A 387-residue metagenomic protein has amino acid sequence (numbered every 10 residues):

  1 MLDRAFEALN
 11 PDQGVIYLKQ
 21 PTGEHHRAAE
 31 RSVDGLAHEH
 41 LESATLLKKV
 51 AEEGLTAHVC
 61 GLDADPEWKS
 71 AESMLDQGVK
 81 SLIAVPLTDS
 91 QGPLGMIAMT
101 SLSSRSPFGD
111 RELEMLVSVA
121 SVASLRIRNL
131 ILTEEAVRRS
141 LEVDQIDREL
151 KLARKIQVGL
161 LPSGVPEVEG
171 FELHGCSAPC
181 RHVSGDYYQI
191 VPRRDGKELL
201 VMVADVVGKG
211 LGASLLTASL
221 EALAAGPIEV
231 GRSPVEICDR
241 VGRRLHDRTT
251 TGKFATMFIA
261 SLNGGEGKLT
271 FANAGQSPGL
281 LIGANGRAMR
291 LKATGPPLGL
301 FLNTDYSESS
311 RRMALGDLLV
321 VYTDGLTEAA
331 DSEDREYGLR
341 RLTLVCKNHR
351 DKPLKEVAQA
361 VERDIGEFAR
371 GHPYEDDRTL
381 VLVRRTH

Functional and structural regions predicted by a protein language model:
D12, V137-V320, G371-H387: … and, occasionally, acidic/histidine-rich disordered N-termini of signaling adaptors
Y17-L18, G23-R31, L269-N273, M289-A293: Amphipathic coiled-coil signal-relay and dimerization helices
H26, G35-S70, L75: Regulatory sensory and allosteric helical modules in signal-transduction proteins and certain transcription factors
E39, L94-V119, K209, S307-S310 (+2 more regions): Regulatory loop-to-helix N-cap segments in sensory/regulatory domains that couple ligand/signal detection
E42, L46, D89, P107-R128 (+3 more regions): Amphipathic alpha-helical "output/dimerization" segments
E52-T56, S90-P93, E114-R139, A222-V230 (+1 more regions): Signal-transmission/dimerization alpha-helices at domain junctions
D65, S73-V79, P107, T251: Short loop/turn motifs at secondary-structure junctions and domain boundaries
K80-D89, G95: A short, aliphatic-rich beta-strand micro-motif
